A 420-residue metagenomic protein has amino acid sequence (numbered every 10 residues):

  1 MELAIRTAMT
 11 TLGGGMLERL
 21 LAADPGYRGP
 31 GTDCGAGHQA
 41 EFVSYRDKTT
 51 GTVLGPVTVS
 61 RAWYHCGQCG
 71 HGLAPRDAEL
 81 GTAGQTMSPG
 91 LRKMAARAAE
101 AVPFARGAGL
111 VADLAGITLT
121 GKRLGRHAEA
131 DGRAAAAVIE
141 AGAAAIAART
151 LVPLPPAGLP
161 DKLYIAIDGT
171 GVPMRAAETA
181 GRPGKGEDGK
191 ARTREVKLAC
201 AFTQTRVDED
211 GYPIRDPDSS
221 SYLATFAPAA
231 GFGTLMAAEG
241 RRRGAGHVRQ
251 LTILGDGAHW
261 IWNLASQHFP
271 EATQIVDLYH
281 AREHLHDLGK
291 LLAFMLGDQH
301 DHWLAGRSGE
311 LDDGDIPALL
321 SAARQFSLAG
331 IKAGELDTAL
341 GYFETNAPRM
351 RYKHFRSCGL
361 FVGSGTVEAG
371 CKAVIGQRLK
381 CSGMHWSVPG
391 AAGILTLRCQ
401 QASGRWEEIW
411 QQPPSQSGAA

Functional and structural regions predicted by a protein language model:
M1-E41: A broadly conserved sequence feature marking short terminus-proximal activation segments in nucleic acid-centric
M1-L17, R61-A420: Catalytic center-proximal scaffold of phosphoryl-transfer enzymes
R28, F42-Y45, V59-S60: A short, compositionally biased
P30-D33, T49, H65: The −1 position to Zn-ligating cysteines in a subset of zinc-ribbon hairpins
C34-H38, V53-G55, G67-H71: Short Cys/His-rich metal-coordination motifs, predominantly Zn2+-binding knuckles/fingers
A40-F42, P75-R76: Short, non-ligating residues that shape and space the ligands of small metal-coordination modules and catalytic
T50-R61: Short linker/helix segments within small regulatory modules
